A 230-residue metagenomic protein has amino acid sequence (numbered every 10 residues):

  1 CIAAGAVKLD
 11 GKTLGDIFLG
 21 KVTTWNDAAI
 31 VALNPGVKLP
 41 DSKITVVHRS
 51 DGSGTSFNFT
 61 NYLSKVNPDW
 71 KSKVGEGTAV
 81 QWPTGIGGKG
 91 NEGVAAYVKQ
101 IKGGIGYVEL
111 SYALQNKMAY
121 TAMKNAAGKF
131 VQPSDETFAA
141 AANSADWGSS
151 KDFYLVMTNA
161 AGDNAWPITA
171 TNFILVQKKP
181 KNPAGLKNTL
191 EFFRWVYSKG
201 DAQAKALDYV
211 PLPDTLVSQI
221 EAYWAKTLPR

Functional and structural regions predicted by a protein language model:
C1-R230: Flexible loop/hinge segments at secondary-structure junctions
